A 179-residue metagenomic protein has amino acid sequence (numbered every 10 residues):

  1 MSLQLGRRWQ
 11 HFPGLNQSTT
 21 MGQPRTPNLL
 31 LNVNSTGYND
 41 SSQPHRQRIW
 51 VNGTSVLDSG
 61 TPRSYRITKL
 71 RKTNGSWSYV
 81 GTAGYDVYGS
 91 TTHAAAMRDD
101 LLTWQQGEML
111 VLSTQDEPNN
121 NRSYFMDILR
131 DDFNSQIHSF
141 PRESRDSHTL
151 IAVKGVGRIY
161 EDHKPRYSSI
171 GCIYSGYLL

Functional and structural regions predicted by a protein language model:
L3-L179: Short acidic-hydrophobic catalytic motif
